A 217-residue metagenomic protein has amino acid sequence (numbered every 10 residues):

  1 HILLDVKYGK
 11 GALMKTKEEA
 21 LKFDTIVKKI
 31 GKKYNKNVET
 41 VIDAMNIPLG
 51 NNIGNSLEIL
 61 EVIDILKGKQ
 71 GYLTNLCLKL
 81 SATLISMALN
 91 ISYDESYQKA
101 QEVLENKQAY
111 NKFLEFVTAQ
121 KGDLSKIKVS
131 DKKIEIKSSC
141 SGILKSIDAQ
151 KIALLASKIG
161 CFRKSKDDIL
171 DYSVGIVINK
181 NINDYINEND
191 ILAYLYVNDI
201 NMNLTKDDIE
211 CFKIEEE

Functional and structural regions predicted by a protein language model:
H1-E217: Well-ordered secondary-structure scaffolds
